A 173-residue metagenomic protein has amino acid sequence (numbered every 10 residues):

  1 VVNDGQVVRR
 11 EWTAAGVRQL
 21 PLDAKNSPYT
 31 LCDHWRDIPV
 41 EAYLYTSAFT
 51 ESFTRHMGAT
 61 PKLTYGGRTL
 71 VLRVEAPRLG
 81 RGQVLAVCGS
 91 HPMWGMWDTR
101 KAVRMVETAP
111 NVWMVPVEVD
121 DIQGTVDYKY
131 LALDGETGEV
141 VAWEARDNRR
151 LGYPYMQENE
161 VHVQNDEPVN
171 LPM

Functional and structural regions predicted by a protein language model:
V1-D23, R78-Q123, L133-M156: Aromatic-rich carbohydrate-binding modules that target alpha-glucans
G5-Q6, K25, W35, K129 (+4 more regions): Intrinsic disorder/low-complexity detector
D23-G67, M156-M173: Compositionally biased low-complexity segments at domain edges in trafficked proteins and select soluble regulators
P61, A76-P77: Beta-strand elements of modular eukaryotic interaction domains
T69-E75: A short, amphipathic beta-strand motif
G124-Y128: Exposed beta-strand face motif in extracellular beta-rich ectodomains
